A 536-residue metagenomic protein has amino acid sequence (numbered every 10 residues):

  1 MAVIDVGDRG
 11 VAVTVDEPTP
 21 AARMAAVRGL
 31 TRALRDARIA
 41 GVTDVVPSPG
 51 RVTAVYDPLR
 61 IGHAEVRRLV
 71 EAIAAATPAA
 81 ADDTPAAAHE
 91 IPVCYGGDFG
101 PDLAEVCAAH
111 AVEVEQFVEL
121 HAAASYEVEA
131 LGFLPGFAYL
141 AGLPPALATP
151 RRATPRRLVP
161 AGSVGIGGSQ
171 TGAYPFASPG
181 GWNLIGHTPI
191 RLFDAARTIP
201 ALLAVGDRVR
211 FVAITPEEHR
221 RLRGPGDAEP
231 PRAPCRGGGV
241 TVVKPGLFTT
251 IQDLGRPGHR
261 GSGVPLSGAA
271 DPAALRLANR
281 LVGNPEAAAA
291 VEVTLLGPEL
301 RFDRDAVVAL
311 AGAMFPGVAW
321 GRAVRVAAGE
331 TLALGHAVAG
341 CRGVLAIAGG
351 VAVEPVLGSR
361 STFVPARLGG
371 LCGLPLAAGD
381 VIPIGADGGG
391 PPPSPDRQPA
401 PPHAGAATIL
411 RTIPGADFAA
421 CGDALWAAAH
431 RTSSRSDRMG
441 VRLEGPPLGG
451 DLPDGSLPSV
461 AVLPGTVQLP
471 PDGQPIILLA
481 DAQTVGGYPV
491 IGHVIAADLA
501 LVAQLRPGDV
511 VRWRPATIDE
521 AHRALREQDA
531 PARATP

Functional and structural regions predicted by a protein language model:
M1-P536: Conserved "landmark" site that anchors the functional core of diverse proteins
